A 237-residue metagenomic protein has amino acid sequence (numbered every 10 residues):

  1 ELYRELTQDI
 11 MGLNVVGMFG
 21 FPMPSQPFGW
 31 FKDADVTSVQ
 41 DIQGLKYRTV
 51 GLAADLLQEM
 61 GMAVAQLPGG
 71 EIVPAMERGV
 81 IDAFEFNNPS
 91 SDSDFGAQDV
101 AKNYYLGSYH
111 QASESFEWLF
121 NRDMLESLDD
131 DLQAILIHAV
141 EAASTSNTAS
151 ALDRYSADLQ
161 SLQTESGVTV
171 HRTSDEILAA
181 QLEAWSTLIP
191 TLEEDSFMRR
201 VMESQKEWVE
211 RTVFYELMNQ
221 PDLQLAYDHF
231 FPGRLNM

Functional and structural regions predicted by a protein language model:
E1-Q8: A gly/proline- and charged-residue-enriched helix-loop-helix capping module
Q8-M237: N-terminal secretory/targeting leader peptides
